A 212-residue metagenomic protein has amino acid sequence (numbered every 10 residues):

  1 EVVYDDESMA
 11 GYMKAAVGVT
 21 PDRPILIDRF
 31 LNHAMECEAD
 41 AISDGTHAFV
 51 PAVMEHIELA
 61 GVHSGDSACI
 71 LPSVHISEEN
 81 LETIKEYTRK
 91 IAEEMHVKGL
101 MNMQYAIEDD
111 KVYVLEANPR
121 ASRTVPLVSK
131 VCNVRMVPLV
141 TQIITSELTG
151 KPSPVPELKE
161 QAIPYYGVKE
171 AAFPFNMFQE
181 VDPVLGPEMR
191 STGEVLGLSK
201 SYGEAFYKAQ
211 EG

Functional and structural regions predicted by a protein language model:
E1-G212: ATP-dependent carboxylate activation and anion-phosphoryl transfer catalytic cores that bind Mg-ATP to form
